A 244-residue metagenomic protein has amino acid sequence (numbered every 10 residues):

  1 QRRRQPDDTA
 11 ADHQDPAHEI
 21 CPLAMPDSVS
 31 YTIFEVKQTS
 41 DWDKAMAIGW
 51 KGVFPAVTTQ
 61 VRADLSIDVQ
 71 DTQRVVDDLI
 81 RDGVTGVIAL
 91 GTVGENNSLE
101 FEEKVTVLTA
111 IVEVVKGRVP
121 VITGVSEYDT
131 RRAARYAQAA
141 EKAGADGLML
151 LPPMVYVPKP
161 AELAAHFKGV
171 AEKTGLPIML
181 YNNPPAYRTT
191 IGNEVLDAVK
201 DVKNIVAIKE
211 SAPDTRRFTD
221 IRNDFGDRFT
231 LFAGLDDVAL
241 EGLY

Functional and structural regions predicted by a protein language model:
R2, I80, E141, A171 (+2 more regions): Non-catalytic positions within long, well-ordered alpha-helices that form the structural scaffold/packing of enzyme
R2, P6-D8, H13-P16: Alpha-helix boundary/capping motif
D8, V29-I33, K37: Short terminal hydrophobic/aromatic SLiMs and anchors at protein ends
A47-P55, Q60-T190: Active-site beta->alpha loop and helix N-cap motifs at the rims of alpha/beta catalytic domains
P184-Y244: Catalytic alpha/beta core domains of metabolic enzymes, predominantly
